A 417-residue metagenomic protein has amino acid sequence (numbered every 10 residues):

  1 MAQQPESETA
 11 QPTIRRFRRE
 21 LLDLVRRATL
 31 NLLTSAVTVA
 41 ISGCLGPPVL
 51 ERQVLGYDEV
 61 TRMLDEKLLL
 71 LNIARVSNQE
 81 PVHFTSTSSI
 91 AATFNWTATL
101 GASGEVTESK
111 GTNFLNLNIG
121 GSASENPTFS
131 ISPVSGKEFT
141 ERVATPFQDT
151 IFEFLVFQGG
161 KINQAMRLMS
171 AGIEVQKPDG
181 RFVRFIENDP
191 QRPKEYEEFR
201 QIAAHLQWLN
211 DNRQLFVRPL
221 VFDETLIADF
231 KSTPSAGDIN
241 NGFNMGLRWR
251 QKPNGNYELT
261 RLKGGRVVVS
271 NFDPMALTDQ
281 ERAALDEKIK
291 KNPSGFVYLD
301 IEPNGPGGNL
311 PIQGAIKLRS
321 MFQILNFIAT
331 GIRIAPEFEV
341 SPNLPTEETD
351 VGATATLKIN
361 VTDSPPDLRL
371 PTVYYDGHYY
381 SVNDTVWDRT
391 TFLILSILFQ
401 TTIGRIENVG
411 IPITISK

Functional and structural regions predicted by a protein language model:
Q3-Q4, Q11: Low-complexity, intrinsically disordered or signal/transmembrane-proximal segments
S7-E8, R15: Alpha-helical and His/Cys-centered functional microenvironments
F17, L21, R26-L30: N-terminal export leaders
T34-V37: Classical Sec-dependent N-terminal signal peptides that target proteins to the secretory pathway
A40-G43: C-terminal motif of bacterial Sec signal peptides marking the signal peptidase cleavage site
L45-K417: N-terminal amphipathic/basic membrane-interacting segments and domains, especially the gasdermin N-terminal
